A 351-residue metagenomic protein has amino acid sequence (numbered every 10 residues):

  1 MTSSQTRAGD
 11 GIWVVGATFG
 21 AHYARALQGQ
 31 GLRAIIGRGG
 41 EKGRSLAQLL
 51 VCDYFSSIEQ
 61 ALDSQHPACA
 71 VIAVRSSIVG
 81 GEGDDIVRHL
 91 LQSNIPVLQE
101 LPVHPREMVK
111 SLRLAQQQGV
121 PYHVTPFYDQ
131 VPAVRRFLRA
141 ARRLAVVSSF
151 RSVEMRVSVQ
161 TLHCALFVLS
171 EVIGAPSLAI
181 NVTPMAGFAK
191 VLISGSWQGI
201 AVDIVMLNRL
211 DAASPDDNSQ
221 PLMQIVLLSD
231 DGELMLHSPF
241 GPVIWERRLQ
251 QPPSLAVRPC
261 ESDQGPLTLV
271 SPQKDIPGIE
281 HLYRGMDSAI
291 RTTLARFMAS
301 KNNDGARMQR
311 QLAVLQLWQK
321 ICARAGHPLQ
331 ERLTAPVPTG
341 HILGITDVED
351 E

Functional and structural regions predicted by a protein language model:
M1-L50: N-terminal Rossmann-like dinucleotide-binding module
T2-T6, C69-V74, D287-E351: C-terminal helix-rich "cap/oligomerization" subdomain common to oxidoreductases
V15-T18, I36-G39, A73-S76, Q99-P102 (+3 more regions): Structural motif
Y23, D53-L114: Beta-loop-alpha module in the N-terminal Rossmann-like domain of NAD(P)-dependent dehydrogenases, especially those
R25-Q28, R44-L50, K110-L114, L166-V172: Short, aromatic/basic amphipathic alpha-helical patches
L98, V103-V168: A contiguous active-site-proximal alpha/beta segment in oxidoreductase catalytic domains
S148-D231, P239-F240, G340-T346: Rossmann-like dinucleotide-binding domain that binds NAD(P)(H)
E233-A306, E351: C-terminal glycine/acidic-rich active-site capping loop/insertion
